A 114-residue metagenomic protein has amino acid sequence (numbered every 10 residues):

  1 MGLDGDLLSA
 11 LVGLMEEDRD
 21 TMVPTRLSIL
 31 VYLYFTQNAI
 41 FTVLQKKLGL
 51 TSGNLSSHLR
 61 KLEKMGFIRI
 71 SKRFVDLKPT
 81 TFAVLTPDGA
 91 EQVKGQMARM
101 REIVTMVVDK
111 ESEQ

Functional and structural regions predicted by a protein language model:
G2-L14, T21, V31, A90-Q114: Amphipathic alpha-helical dimerization/coiled-coil segments that flank or bridge DNA-binding/regulatory modules
V12-N54, R73-D76, T80-V84: N-terminal helix-turn-helix DNA-binding core of bacterial DNA-binding proteins
L59-R60: Short, hydrophobic-biased segments on the C-terminal half of alpha helices that form "recognition helices"
G66: Glycine-centered, phosphate/nucleic-acid-interacting loop/turn motifs that mediate DNA/RNA or nucleotide
I70: Short beta-strand "wing" residues that participate in macromolecule-binding interfaces
F74-M100: Basic, amphipathic "hinge/linker" alpha-helix immediately C-terminal to the N-terminal HTH DNA-binding motif
